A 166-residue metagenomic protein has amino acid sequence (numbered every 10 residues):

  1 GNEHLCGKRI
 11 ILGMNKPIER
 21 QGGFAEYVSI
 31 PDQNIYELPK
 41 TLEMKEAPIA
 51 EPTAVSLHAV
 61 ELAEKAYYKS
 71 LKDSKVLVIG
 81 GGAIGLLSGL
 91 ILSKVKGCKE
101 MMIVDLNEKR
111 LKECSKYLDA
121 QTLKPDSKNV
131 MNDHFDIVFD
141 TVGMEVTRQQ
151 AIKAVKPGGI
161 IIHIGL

Functional and structural regions predicted by a protein language model:
G1-I35: Glycine-rich phosphate/adenylate-binding loop and adjacent beta-alpha elements of nucleotide- or dinucleotide-binding
L42-P125: Mid-domain Rossmann-like dinucleotide-binding core that forms the NAD(H)/NADP(H) cofactor-binding site
N107, P125-V130, G165-L166: Short, acidic/turn-prone active-site loops that include or flank metal/cofactor- and phosphate-binding residues
K112-Y117, V130-N132, H163: Short loop/helix-cap segments at secondary-structure boundaries that form the rim of catalytic
K128-V138: A short acidic, Gly/Pro-enriched loop at the edge of an enzyme's catalytic core that lines a small-molecule cofactor
V142: Glycine-rich, N-terminal phosphate-binding loop of Rossmann-like dinucleotide-binding domains
E145-L166: Glycine-rich phosphate-binding loop and adjacent beta-alpha segment of Rossmann(oid) nucleotide-cofactor-binding
